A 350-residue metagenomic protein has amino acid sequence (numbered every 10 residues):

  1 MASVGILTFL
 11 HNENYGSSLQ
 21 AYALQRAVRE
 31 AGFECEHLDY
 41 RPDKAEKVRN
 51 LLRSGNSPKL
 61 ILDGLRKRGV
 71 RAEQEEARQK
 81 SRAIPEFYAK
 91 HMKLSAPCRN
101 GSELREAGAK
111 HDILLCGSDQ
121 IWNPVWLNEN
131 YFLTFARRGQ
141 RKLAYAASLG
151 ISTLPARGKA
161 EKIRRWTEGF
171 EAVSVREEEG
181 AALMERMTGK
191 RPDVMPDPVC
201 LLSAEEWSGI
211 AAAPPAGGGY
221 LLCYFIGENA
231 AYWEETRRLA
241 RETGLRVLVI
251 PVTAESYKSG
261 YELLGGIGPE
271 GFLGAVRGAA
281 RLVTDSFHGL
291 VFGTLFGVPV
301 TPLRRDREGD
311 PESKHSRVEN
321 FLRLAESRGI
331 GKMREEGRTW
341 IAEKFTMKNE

Functional and structural regions predicted by a protein language model:
V4-Y15, L19-R165: Aromatic- and Gly/Pro-rich donor/ligand-binding loops that form nucleotide- or phosphate-bearing donor binding pockets
G16-A23, G180, A231-E235, K314-R317: Conserved alpha-helical elements of sugar-nucleotide-dependent glycosyltransferases
H111, F170, A279: An anion/phosphate-binding loop that grips the pyrophosphate of nucleotide cofactors and donors
L115-A160, W166, T188, D193-L263: Active-site donor-nucleotide binding/catalytic segment of nucleotide-sugar enzymes
R164-E168, V276: A conserved, positively charged/aromatic
F170-E177, V283: A short beta-strand/loop micro-motif in the catalytic core of glycosyltransferases that engages the nucleotide-sugar
L263, N320-E350: Leloir-type glycosyltransferase catalytic cores
A275-N320: A donor-sugar binding/catalytic signature common to diverse glycosyltransferases and related nucleotide-sugar
